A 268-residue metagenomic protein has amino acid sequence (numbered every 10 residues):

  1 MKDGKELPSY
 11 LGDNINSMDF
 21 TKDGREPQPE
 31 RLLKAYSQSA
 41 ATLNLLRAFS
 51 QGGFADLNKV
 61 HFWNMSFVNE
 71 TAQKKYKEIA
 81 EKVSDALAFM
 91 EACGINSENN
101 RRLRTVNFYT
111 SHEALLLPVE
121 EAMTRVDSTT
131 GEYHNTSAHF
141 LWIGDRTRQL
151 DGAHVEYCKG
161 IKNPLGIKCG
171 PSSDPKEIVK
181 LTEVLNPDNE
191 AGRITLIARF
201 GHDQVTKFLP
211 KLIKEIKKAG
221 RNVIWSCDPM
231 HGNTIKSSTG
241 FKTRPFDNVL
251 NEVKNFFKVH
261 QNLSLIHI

Functional and structural regions predicted by a protein language model:
M1-G201, F241-R244, E252-V253: Active-site-facing alpha/beta catalytic cores
F200-L263: Catalytic alpha/beta core domains of metabolic enzymes, predominantly
H267-I268: Conserved small/polar residues in nucleotide/adenosyl-binding loops
